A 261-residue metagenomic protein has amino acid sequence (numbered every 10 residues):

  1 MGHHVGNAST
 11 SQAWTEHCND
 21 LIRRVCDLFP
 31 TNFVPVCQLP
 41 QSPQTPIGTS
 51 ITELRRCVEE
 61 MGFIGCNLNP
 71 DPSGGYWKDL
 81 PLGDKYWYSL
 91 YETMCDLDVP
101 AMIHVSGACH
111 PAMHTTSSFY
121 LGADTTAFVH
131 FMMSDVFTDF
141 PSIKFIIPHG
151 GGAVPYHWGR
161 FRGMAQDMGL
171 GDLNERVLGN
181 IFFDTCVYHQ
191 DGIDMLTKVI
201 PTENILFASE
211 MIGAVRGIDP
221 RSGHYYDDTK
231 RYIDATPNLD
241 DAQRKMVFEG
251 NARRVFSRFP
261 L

Functional and structural regions predicted by a protein language model:
M1-A127: Active-site gating/metal-coordination segments in enzymes
S50-L54, M133, I193: Generic hydrophobic alpha-helical segments
A112-M132, F140, K144-L261: H/E-rich (His + Asp/Glu) clusters that bind or coordinate divalent metals
